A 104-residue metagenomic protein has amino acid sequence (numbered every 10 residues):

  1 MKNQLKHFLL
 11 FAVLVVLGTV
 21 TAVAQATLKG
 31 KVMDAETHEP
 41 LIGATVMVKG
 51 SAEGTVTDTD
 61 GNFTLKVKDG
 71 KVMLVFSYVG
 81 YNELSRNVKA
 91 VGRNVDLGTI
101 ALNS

Functional and structural regions predicted by a protein language model:
M1-A26: Cleavable N-terminal targeting peptides that direct proteins into the secretory/outer-membrane pathway or into
A22-S104: Periplasm-facing N-terminal accessory domains of Gram-negative outer-membrane beta-barrel systems
